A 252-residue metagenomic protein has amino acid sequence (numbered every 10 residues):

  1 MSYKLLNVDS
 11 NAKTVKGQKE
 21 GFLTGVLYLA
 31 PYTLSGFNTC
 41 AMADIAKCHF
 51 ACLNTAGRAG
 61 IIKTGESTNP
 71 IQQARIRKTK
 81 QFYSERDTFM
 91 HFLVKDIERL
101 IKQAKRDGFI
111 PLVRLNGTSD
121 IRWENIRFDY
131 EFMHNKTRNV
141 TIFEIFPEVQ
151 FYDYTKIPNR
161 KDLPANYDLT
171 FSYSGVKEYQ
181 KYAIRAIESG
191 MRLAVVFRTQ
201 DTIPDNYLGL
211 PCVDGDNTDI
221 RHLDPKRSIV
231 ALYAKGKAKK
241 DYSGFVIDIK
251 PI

Functional and structural regions predicted by a protein language model:
M1-I252: Class I S-adenosyl-L-methionine
